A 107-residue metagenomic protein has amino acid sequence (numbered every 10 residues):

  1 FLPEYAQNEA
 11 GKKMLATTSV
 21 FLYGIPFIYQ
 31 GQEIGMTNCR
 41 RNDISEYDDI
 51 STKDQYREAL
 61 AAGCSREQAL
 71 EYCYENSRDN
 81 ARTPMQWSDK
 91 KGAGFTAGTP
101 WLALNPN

Functional and structural regions predicted by a protein language model:
F1-N107: Active-site and adjacent substrate-binding regions of carbohydrate-active enzymes
